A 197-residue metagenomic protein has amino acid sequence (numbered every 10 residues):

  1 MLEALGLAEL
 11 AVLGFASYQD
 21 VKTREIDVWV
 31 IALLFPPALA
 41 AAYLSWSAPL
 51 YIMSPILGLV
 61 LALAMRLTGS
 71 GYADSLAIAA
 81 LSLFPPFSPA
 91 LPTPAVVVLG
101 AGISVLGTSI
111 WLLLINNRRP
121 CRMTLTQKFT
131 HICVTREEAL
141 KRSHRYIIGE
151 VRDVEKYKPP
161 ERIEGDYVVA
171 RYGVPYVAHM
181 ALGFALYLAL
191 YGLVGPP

Functional and structural regions predicted by a protein language model:
M1-P197: A membrane-topology feature that recognizes alpha-helical transmembrane segments and their immediate juxtamembrane
